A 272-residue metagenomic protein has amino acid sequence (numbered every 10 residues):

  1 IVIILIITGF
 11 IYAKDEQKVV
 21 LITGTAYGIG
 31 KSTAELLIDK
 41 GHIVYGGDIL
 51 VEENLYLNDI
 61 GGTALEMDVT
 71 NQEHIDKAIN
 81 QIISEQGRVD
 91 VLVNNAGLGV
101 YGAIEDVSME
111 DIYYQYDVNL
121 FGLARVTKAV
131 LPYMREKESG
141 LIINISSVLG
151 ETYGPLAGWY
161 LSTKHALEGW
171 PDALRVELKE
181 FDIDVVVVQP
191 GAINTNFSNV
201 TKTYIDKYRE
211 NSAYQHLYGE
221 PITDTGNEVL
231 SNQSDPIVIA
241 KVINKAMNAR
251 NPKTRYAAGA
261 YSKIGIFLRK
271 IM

Functional and structural regions predicted by a protein language model:
G9-Y45: Canonical Rossmann dinucleotide-binding motif of NAD(H)/NADP(H)-dependent dehydrogenases/reductases, specifically
M67-K77, M109: The beta1-alpha1 cofactor-binding region of Rossmann-like NAD(H)/NADP(H)-dependent oxidoreductases
Q81-N94, V100: A glycine-rich helix->loop->beta "capping" turn within Rossmann-like NAD(P)(H)-dependent oxidoreductase domains
A103-I104, D111-Y113: Substrate-binding pocket helix/loop in short-chain dehydrogenase/reductase
T127, T163: Active-site helix of classical SDR
S147: Residue(s) in the substrate-gating loop at a strand-loop-helix junction that position the organic substrate next
K179-L230: C-terminal beta-strand-loop-alpha-helix "lid" module of Rossmann-like NAD(P)-dependent dehydrogenases
